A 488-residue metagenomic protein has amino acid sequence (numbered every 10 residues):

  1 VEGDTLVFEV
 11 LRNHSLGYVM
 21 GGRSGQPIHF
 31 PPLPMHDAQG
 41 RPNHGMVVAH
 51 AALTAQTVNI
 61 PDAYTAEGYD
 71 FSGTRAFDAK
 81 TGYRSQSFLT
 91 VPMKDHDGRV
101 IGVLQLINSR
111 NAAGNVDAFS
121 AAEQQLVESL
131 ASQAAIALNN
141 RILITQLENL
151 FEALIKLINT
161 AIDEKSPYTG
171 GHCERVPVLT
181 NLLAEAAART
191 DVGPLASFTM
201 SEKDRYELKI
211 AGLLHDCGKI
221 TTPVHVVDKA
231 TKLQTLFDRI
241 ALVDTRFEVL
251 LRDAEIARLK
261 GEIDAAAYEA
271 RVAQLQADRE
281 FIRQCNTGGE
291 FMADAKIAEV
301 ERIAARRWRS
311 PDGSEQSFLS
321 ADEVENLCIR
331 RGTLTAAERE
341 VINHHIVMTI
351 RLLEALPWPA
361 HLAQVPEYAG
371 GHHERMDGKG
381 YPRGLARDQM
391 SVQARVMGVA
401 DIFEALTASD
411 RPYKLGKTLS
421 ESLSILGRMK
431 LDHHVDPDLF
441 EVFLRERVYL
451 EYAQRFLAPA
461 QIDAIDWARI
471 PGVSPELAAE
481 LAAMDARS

Functional and structural regions predicted by a protein language model:
V1-P42, T65-A66, L233-R246, D253-I256 (+3 more regions): GAF sensory/regulatory domain recognition with acknowledged cross-activation on helical regulatory dimers
E9, G17-R84, N326-I329, T335-A336 (+2 more regions): Regulatory sensory and allosteric helical modules in signal-transduction proteins and certain transcription factors
H50-T57, V103-L104, A112, Q125-L147 (+6 more regions): Signal-transmission/dimerization alpha-helices at domain junctions
Q86-D97, G102: A short, aliphatic-rich beta-strand micro-motif
D95, G171-E207, E340, V347-A360 (+1 more regions): Alpha-helical phosphate/pyrophosphate-handling elements in metalloenzyme active cores
R99, G114-N139, Y206, H345 (+2 more regions): Amphipathic alpha-helical "output/dimerization" segments
A118-A122, I158, D228-D253, S310 (+2 more regions): Divalent-cation-assisted or electrostatically stabilized phosphate/pyrophosphate-binding catalytic cores
A122, L126-N149, G171, M200 (+6 more regions): Signal-transducing alpha-helical linker
